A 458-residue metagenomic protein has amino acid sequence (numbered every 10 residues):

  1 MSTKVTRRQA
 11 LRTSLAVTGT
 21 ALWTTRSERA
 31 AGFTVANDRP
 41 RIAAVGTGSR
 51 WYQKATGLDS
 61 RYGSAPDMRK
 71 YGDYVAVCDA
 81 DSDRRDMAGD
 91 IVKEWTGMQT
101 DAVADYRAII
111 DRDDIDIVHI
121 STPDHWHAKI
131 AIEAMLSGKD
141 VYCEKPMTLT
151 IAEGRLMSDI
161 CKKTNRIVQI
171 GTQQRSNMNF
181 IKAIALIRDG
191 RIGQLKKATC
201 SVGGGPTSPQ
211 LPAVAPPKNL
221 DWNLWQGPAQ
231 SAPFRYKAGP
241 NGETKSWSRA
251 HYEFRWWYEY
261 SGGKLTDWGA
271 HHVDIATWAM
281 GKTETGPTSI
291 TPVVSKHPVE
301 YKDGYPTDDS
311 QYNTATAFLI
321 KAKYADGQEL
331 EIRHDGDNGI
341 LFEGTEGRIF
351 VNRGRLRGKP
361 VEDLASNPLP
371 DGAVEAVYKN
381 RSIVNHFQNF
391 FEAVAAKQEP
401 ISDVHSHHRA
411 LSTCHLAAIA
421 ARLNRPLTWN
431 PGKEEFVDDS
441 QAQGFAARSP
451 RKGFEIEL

Functional and structural regions predicted by a protein language model:
S2-C143, A152-I167: N-terminal glycine-/serine-/threonine-rich beta1-alpha1-beta2 phosphate-ribose binding loop of Rossmann-like
L11, G89, R107-I110, H119 (+11 more regions): Non-transmembrane alpha-helical segments in soluble domains of secreted/periplasmic/extracellular proteins
S14-V17, L22, Q53, E243 (+4 more regions): C-terminal helical cap and adjacent loop that interface with cofactors, partners, or active-site loops
D81-R84, V103, S121-H127, M147-L149 (+5 more regions): Short, solvent-exposed turn/loop segments enriched in Gly/Ser/Thr/Pro and often Arg
D140-Y142, T148-G227: A contiguous active-site-proximal alpha/beta segment in oxidoreductase catalytic domains
N223-A325: Rossmann-like dinucleotide-binding domain that binds NAD(P)(H)
A325-G327, E346: Glycine-centered tight beta-turn/hairpin loop motif at sheet-sheet or coil-to-beta transitions
G327-D335: Flexible, glycine/threonine-enriched loop-and-boundary segments that flank and lead into catalytic domains of large
